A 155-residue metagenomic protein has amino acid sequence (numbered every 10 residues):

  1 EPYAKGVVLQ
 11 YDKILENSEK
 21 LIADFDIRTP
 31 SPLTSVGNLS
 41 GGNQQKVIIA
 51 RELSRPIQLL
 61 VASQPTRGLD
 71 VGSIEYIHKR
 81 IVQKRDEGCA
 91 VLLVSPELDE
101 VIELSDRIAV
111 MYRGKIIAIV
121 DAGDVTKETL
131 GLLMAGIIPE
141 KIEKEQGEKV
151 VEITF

Functional and structural regions predicted by a protein language model:
E1-F155: Glycine-rich phosphate-binding loops of nucleotide-dependent enzymes
